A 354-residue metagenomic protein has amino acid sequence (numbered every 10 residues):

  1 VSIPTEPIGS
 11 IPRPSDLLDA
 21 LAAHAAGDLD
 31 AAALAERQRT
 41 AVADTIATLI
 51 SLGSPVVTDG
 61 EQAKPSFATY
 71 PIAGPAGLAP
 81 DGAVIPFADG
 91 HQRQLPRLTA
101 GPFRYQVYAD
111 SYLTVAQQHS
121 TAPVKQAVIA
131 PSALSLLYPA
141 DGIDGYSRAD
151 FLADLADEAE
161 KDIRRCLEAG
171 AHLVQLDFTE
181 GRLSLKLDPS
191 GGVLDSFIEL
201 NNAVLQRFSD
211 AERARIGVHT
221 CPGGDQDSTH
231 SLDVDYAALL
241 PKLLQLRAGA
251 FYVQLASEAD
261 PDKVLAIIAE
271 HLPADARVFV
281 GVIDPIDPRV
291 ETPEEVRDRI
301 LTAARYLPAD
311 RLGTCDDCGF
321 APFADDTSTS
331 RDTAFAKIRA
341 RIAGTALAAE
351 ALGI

Functional and structural regions predicted by a protein language model:
V1-I354: Domain-level signal for soluble alpha/beta catalytic cores
